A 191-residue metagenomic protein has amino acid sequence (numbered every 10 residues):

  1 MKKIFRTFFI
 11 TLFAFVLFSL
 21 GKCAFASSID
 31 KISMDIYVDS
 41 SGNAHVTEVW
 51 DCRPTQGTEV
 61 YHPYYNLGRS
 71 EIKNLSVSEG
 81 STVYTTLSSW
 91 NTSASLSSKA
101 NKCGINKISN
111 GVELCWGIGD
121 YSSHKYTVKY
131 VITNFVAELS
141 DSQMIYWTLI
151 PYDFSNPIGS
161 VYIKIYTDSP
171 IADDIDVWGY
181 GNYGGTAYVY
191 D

Functional and structural regions predicted by a protein language model:
M1-R6: Positively charged n-region of N-terminal signal peptides that target proteins for export
F15-C23: C-terminal segment of classical bacterial N-terminal signal peptides
K22-D191: Lumenal/extracellular ectodomains and adaptor appendage modules of the eukaryotic vesicle/secretory system
